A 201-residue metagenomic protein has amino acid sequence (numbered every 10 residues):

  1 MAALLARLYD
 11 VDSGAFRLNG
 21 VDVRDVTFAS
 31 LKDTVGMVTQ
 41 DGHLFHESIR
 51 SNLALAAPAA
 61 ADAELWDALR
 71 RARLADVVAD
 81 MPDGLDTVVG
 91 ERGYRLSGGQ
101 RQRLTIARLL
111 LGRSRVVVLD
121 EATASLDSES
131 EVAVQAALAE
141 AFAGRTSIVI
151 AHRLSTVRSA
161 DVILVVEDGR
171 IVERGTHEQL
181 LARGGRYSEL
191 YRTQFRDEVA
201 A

Functional and structural regions predicted by a protein language model:
A2-L8, A29-A54, A59, W66-A72 (+1 more regions): ABC-family ATPase nucleotide-binding domain "signature/switch" substructure
D12-A15, D168: Conserved coupling/switch loops of ABC nucleotide-binding domains, chiefly the family-specific signature
G14-V21, L31: Conserved ABC transporter NBD signature motif
V78: Nucleotide-activated donor-binding/catalytic signature segment of Leloir-type glycosyltransferases, i.e., the conserved
A182-A201: C-terminal boundary and immediately downstream tail of ABC-type ATPase nucleotide-binding domains
